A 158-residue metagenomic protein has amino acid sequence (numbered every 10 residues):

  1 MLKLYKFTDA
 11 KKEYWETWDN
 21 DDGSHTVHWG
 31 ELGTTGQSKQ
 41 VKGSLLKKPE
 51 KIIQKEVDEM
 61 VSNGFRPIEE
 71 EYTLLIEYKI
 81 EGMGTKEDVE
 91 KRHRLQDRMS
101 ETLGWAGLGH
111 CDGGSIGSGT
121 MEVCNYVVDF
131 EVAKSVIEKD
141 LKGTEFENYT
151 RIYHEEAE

Functional and structural regions predicted by a protein language model:
M1-K6: Short, hydrophobic/aromatic-rich segments at coil-to-beta transitions
E13-Q40, D97-G117: Short aromatic-glycine-(Arg/Gly/Cys) micro-motifs in beta-strand/loop hairpins
T34-K48, M121-Y126: A short, exposed loop/beta-hairpin motif centered on an aromatic-Gly-Thr core
S44-V61, K134-L141: A short, charged, amphipathic alpha-helix used as a generic interaction element across diverse proteins
R66-P67, G143-E158: Conserved short beta-strand edge segments in small beta-sheet-based binding/regulatory domains
E70-E87: Short glycine-/aliphatic-rich beta-strand segments at the starts of folded cytosolic domains
K91-Q96, D112, E155-A157: Charged, amphipathic alpha-helical regulatory modules used for macromolecular assembly or allosteric control
A106-S135: Short, intrinsically disordered low-complexity segments
